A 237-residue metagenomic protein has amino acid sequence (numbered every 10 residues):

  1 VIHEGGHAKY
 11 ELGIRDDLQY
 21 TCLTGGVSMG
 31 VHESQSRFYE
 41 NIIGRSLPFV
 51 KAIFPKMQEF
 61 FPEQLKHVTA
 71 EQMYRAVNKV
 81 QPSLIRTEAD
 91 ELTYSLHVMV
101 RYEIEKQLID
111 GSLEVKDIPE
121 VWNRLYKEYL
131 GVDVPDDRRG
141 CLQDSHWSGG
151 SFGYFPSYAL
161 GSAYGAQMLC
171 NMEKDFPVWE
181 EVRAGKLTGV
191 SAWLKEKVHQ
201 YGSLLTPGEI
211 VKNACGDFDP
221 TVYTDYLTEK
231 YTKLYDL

Functional and structural regions predicted by a protein language model:
V1-R15, E33-R37: Active-site recognition of the HExxH zinc-binding catalytic motif
G5, F60-M99, V132: All-alpha helical catalytic cores of prenyl diphosphate-utilizing isoprenoid enzymes
A8-D16, A70-K79, V134-C141: Active-site-adjacent bridging/hinge elements
R15-C22, I43-F54, L108-K116, K174-E181: Inter-helical turn/loop segments and adjacent helix faces that build the functional surface of alpha-helical bundle
D17-T21, G25, K79-I85, C141-G150: Acidic/His metal-coordination segments adjacent to aromatic residues that form catalytic metal sites in metalloenzymes
T21-E33, F152-Y158: Active-site metal-coordination segments of metallo-dependent hydrolases
G25-K66: Post-HExxH zinc-binding segment in Zn-dependent metallohydrolases
V98, Y102-L237: C-terminal, non-catalytic "cap/extension" segments appended to globular domains
